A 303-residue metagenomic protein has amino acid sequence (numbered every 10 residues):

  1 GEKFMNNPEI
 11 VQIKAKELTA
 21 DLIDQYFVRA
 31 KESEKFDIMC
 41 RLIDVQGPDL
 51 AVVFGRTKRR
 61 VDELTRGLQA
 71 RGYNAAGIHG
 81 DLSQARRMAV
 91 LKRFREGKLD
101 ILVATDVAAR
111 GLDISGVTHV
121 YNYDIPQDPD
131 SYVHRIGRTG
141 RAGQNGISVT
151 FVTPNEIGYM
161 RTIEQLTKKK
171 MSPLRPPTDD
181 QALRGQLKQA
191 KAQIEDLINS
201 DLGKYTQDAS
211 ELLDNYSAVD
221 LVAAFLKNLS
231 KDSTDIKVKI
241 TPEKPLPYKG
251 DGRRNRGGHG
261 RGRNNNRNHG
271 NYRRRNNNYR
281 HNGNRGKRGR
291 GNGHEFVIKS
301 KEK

Functional and structural regions predicted by a protein language model:
G1-M88, K92-R95, Y123, F151-I157 (+2 more regions): Interdomain coupling/hinge region of P-loop NTPase helicase/AAA+ cores
M5, Q46-G47, S115, G143 (+1 more regions): A structural signal for short coil/turn segments at secondary-structure junctions
L22, Y26, I38-R41, R60 (+11 more regions): Residue-level recognition of specific faces of alpha-helices
K35, R56-R60, R86-R87, R95 (+7 more regions): Basic side chains
G67-L166: Conserved RecA-like helicase motor core of SF1/SF2 enzymes
Q144-K303: Arginine-glycine-biased low-complexity disordered regions
